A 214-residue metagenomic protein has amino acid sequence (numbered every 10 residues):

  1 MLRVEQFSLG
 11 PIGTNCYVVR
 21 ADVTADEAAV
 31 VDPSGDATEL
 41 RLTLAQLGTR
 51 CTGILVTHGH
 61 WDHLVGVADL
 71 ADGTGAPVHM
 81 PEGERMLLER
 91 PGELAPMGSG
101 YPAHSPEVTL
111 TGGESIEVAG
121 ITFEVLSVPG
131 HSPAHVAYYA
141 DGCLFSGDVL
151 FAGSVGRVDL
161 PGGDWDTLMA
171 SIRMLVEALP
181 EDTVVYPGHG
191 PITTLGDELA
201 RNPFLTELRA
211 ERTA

Functional and structural regions predicted by a protein language model:
M1-L47, A137-S146: Conserved beta-strand hairpin/beta-sheet module of binuclear metal-dependent hydrolase folds, prominently
E5, L55, E124: Conserved Rossmann-like nucleotide-binding pocket used by diverse enzymes that bind dinucleotide cofactors
F7-S8, S105-E107, S127-P129: Short Gly/Pro-enriched turn/cap motifs at secondary-structure boundaries
V19, T57, V128: Conserved S/T- and glycine-rich ATP-binding loop of Class I adenylate-forming
A29, L55, V78, F145 (+1 more regions): Residue-level marker for buried hydrophobic side chains located in beta-strands that build the well-ordered beta-sheet
D36-I121, A200-L208: Active-site HxH/HxHxD metal-binding segment of metal-dependent hydrolases
G92-M97, T122-T213: Metallo-beta-lactamase
